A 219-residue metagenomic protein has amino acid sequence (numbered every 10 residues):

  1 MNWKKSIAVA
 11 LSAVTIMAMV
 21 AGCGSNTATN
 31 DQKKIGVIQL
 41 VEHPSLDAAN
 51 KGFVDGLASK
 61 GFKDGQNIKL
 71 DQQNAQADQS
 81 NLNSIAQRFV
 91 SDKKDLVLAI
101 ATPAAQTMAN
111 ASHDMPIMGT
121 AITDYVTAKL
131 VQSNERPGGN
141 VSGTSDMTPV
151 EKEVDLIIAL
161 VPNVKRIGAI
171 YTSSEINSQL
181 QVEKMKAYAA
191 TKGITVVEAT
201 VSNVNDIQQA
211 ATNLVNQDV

Functional and structural regions predicted by a protein language model:
M1-K34, S59, K63: Short, low-complexity disordered leader/linker segments with a strong preference for bacterial N-terminal type II
G24-G36, K60-N67, P137, I158-R166: Immediate post-signal peptide segment of exported/extracytoplasmic ligand-binding proteins
I35, F53, S142-K192: An alpha-beta-alpha
I35-K60, D71-S80, S174-S178: Extracytoplasmic "Venus flytrap"
G36-I38, F89-A101, M118-T120, I167-I170 (+2 more regions): Periplasmic-binding protein-like
K69-S91, T200-V215: Structural motif
Q76-Q132: Beta-alpha junction/loop-to-helix N-cap segments that form part of ligand/metal-binding clefts
I170, I176-V219: Pocket-lining segment of extracytoplasmic ligand-binding domains
